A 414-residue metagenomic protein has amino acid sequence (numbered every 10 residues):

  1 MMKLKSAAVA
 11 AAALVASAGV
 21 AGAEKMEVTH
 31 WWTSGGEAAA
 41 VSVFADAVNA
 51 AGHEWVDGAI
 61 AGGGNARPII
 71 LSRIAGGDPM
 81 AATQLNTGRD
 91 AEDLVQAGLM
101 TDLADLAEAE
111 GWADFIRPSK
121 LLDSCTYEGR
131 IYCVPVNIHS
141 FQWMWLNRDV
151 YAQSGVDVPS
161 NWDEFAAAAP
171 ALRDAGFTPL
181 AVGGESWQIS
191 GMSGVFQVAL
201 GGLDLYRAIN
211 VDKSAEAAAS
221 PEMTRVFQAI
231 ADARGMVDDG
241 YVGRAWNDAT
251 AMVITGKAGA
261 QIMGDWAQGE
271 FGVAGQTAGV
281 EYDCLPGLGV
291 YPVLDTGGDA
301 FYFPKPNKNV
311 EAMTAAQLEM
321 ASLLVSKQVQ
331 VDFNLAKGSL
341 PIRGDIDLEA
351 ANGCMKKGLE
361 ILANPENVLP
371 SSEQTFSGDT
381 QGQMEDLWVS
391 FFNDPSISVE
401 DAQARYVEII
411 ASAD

Functional and structural regions predicted by a protein language model:
A21-A97, A109-G111, V158, A315 (+2 more regions): Conserved N-terminal structural module of periplasmic/extracytoplasmic solute-binding proteins
E24, D46, A50-A51, G76 (+3 more regions): Extracytoplasmic/periplasmic substrate-recognition and gating elements
K25, A47-A50, A75, A152 (+1 more regions): Conserved C-terminal helix/tail region of periplasmic/extracytoplasmic solute-binding proteins
G88-F141, M192, D283: Hinge/lid segment of periplasmic solute-binding proteins
A104-R117, G184, L200-R225, V273-A278 (+1 more regions): Short, solvent-exposed loop/beta-turn-alpha elements that line the ligand-binding surface or hinge of extracytoplasmic
R117-K120, Y282-L285, N334-D386, S390: Long, aromatic- and glycine/proline-rich binding clefts that accommodate carbohydrate-like moieties
E128, Y132-V136, Q142, A166-A215: Extracytoplasmic/periplasmic solute-binding protein
A169, V211-G243: Glycine-centered hinge/linker elements that transmit conformational signals in sensory and ligand-binding systems
